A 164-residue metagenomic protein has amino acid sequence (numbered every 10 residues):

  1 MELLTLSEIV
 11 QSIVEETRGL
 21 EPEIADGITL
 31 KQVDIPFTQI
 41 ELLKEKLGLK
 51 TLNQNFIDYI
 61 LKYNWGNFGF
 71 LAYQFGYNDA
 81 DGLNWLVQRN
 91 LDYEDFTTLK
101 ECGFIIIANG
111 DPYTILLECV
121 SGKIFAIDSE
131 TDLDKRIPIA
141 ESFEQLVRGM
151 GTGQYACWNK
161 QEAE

Functional and structural regions predicted by a protein language model:
M1-T114, Q161-A163: A surface-exposed partner-binding patch
E118-S121: Short acidic-glycine loop/turn motifs at beta-strand connectors
I124-I127: Short aromatic-glycine-(Arg/Gly/Cys) micro-motifs in beta-strand/loop hairpins
S129-T131: C-terminal/domain-terminus segments
L133-G153, C157: Compact, glycine/acidic-enriched structural inserts
